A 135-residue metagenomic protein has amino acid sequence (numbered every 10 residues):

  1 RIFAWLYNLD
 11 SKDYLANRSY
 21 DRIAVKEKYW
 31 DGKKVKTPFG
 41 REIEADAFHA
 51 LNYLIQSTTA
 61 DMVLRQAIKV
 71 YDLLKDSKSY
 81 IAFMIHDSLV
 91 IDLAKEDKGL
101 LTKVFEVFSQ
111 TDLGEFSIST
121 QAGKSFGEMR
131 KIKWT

Functional and structural regions predicted by a protein language model:
R1-T135: Conserved catalytic core of nucleotide polymerization and phosphodiester-bond processing enzymes
